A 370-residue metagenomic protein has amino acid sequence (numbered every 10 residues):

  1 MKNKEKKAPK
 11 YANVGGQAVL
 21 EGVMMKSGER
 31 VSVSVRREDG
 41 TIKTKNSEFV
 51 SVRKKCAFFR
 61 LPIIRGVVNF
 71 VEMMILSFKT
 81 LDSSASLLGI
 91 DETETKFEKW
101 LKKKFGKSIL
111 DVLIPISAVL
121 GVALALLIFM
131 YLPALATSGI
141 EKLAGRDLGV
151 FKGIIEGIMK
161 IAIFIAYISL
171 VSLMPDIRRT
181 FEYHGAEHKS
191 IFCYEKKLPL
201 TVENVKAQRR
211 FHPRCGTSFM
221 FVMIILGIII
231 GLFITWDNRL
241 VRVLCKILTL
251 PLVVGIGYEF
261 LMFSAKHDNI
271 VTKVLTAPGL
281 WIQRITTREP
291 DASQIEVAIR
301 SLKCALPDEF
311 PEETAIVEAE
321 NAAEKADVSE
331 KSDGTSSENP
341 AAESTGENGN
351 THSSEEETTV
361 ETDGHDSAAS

Functional and structural regions predicted by a protein language model:
M1-A85, G89: Divalent-cation
N3-G15, V19, V23-M25, V150-F221 (+2 more regions): Polar-ligand-bearing catalytic/cofactor-coordination segments of membrane-embedded or membrane-tethered inner-membrane
E5-V19, R53-R60, E98-I114, V202-Q208: Cytosolic juxtamembrane amphipathic/interface segments immediately preceding and feeding into a transmembrane helix
S34-V35, N69, M73-W100, E182-L200: Short, charged cytosolic
F58-S83, E156-F181, V253-K266: Hydrophobic alpha-helical membrane-embedded segments
S83-S84, G121-G145, M223-V254, Y258: Juxtamembrane "helix exit" motif at the C-terminal ends of alpha-helical transmembrane segments in multi-pass membrane
K96-I109, T137-I154, I234-L244, F263-K273 (+1 more regions): Membrane interface segments of multi-pass transport proteins and intramembrane proteases
I109-L127, Q208-F233: Transmembrane alpha-helical segments and their cytosolic interface motifs in multi-pass membrane proteins
